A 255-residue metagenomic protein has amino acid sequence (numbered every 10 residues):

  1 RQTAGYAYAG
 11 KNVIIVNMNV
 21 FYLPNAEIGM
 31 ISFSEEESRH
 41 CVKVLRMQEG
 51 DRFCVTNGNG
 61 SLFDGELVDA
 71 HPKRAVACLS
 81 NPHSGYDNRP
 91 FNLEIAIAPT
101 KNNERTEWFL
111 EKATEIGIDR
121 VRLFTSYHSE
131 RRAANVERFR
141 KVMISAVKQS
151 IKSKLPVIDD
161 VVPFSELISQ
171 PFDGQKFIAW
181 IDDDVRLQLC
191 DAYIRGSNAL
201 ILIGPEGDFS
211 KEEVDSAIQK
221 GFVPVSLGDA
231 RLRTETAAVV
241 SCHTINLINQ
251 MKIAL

Functional and structural regions predicted by a protein language model:
Q2-S84, E137: N-terminal positively charged helical leader segments and presequences
G29, E49-D51, S61-F63, K73-A75 (+5 more regions): A generic structural signal for short beta-strands and their flanking turns/coil linkers
A77, L155-D159, P224: Generic structural signal for residues in well-ordered beta-strands
P82, S126-S129, D229-A230: Short, ordered loop/turn segments at secondary-structure junctions
Y86-F177: RNA substrate-binding interface of SAM-dependent RNA methyltransferases
K176-S216, F222-D229: Active-site/ligand-binding-proximal alpha/beta "capping" segment
K211-L255: Structured adenosyl-cofactor binding patch, chiefly the S-adenosyl-L-methionine
